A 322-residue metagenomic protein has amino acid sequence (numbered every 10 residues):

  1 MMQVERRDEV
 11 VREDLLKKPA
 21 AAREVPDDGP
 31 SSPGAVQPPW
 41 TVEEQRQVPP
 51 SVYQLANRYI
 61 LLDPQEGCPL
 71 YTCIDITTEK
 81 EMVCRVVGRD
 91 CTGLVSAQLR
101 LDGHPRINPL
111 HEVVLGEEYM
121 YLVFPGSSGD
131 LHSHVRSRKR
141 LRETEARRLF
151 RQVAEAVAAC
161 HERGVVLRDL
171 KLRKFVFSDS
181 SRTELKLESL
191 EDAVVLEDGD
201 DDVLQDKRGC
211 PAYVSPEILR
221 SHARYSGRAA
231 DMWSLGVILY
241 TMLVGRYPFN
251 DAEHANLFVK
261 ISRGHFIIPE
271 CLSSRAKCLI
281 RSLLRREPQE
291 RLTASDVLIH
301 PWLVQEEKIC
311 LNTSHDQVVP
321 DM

Functional and structural regions predicted by a protein language model:
I60, E66-G93: ATP-binding glycine-rich loop module of kinase domains
G103-E112: Conserved HxN/HPN-centered segment at the entrance to the catalytic loop of eukaryotic protein kinase-like domains
G116-P125, H132-S133: A conserved loop-to-beta-strand element in the N-lobe of protein kinase catalytic cores that borders the ATP-binding
L131-L141: AlphaC helix of the protein kinase catalytic domain
L149-F150: Activation segment signature within eukaryotic-like protein kinase domains
H161-S178: Catalytic-loop of the protein kinase fold
R173-A212: Activation segment/activation loop of eukaryotic-type protein kinase catalytic domains
